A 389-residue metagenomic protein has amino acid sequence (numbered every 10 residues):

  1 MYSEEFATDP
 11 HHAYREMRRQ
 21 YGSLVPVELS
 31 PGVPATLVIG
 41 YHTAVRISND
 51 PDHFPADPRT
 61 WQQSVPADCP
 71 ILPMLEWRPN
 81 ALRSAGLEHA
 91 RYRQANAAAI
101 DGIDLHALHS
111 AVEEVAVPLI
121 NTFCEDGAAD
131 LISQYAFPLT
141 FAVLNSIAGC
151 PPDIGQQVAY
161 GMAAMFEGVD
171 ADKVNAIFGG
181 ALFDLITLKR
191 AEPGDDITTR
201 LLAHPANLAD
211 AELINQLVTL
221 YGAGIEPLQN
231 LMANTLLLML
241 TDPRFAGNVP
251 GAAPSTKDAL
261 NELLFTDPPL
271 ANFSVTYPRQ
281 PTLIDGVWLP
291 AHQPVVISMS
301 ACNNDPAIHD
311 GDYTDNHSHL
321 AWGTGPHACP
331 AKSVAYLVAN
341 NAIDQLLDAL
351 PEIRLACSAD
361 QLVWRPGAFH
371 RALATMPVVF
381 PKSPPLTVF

Functional and structural regions predicted by a protein language model:
M1-I132, F141-A159, A163-M165, D172: Active-site substrate-recognition loop segments, prototypically the cytochrome P450 B′-helix/B-C loop
A148, Q157-N207, A211: Cytochrome P450 catalytic core segment centered on helix I
I214-Y221, I225-P250, P330-L350: Cytochrome P450 catalytic-core helices
P250-V287: Conserved cytochrome P450 K-helix E-x-x-R motif and the immediately C-terminal K′/meander segment
N303-G311: Cytochrome P450 core scaffold surrounding the K-helix E-X-X-R motif and the conserved "meander" helix-loop region
D310-M376, P384-F389: Cytochrome P450 heme-thiolate "Cys pocket" and heme-binding signature region
